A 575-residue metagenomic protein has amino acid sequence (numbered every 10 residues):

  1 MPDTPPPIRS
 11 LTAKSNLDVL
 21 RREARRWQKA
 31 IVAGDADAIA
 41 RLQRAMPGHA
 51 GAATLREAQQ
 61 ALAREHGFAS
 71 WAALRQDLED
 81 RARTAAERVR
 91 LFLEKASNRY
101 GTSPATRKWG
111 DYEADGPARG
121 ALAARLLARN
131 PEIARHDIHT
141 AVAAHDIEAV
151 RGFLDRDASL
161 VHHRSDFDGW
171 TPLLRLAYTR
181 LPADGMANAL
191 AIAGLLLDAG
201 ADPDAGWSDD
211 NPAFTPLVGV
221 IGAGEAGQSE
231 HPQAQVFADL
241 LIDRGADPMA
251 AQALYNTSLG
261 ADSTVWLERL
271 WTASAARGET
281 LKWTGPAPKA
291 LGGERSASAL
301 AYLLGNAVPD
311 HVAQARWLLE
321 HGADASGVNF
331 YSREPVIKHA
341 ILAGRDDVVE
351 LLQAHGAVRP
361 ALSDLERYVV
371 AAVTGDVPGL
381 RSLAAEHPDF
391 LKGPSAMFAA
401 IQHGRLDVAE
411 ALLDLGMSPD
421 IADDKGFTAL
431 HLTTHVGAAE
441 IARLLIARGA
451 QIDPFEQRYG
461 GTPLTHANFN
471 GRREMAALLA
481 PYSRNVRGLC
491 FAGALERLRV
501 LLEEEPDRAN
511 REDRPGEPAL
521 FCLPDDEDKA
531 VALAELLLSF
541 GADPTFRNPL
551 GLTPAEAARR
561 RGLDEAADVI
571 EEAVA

Functional and structural regions predicted by a protein language model:
P2-L122: Intrinsically disordered, low-complexity eukaryotic regions enriched in glycine, serine and charged residues
T84-G110, I133, D137, R269-A273 (+7 more regions): Ankyrin-repeat-protein effector appendages
R90-S97, R107-Y112, A124, R135-A143 (+13 more regions): Amphipathic alpha-helical repeat scaffolds
E113-D115, T140-D146, R175-A189, N211 (+12 more regions): Ankyrin repeat A-helix N-terminal signature
L122, A149, N188, I192 (+11 more regions): Conserved ankyrin/ankyrin-like repeat signature
A124-P131, L154-L160, I192-D202, V236-G245 (+10 more regions): Ankyrin repeat domain, specifically the short helix-to-loop turn at the C-terminus of the second helix of each repeat
A134, G169, D210-A213, S296 (+8 more regions): Start-of-repeat signature of ankyrin repeats
H162-S165, A205-W207, A250, E279-W283 (+9 more regions): Ankyrin repeat boundary signal
